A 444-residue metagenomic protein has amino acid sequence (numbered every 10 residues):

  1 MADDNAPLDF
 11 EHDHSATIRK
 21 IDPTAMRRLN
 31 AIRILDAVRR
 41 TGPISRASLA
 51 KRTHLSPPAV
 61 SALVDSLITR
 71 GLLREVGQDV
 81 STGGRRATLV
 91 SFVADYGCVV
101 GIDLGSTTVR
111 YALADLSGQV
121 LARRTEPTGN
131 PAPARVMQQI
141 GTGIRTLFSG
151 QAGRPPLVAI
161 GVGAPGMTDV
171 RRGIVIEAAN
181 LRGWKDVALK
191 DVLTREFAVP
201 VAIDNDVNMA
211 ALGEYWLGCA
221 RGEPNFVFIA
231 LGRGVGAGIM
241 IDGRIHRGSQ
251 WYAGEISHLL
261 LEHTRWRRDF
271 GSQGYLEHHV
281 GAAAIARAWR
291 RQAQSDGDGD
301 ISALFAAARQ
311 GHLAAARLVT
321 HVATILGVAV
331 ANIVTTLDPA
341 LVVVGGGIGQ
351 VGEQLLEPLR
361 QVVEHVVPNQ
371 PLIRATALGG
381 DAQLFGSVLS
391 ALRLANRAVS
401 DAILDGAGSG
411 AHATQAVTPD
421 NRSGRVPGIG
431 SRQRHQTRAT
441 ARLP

Functional and structural regions predicted by a protein language model:
M1-Q78, T82-P156, E196-F197, H263-R267 (+1 more regions): ATP-binding/phosphotransfer module of carbohydrate and carboxylate kinases, centering on a glycine-rich
I102, L116, P156-Y275, L389-A416 (+4 more regions): Phosphate-binding/catalytic loop of phosphoryl-transfer enzymes
